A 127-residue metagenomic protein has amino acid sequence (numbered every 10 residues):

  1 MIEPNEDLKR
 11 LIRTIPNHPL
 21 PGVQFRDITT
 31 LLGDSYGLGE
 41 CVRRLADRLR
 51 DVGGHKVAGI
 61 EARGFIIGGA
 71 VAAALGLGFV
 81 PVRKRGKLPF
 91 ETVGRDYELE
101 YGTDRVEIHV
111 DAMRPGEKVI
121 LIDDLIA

Functional and structural regions predicted by a protein language model:
M1-A127: PRPP-associated nucleotide enzymes
